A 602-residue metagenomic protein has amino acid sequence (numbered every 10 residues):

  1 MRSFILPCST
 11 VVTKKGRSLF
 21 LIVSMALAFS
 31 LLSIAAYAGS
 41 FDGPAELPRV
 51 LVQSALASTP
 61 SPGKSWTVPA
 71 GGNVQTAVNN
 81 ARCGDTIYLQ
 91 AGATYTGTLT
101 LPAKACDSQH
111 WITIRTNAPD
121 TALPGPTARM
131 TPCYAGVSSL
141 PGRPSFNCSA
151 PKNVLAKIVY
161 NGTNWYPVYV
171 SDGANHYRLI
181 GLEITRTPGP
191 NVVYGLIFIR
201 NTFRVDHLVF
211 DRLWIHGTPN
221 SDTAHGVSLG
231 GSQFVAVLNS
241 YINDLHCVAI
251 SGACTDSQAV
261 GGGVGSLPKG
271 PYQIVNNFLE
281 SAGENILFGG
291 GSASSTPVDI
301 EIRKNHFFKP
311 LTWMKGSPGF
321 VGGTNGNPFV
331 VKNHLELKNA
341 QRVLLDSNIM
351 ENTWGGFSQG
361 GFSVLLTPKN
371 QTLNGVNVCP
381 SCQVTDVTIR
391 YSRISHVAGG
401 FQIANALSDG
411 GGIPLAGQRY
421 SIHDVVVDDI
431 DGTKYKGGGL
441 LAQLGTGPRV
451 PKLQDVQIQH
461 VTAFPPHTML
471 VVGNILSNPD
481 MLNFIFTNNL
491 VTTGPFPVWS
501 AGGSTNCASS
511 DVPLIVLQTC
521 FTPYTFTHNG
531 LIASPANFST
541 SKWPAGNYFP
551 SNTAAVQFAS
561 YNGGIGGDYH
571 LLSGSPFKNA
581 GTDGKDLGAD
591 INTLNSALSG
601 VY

Functional and structural regions predicted by a protein language model:
M1-G16: N-terminal secretory signal peptides that target proteins for export/translocation
I22-S33: Bacterial N-terminal signal peptides
Y37-K64, A128-N153, N325, V330 (+2 more regions): Acidic, glycine- and Ser/Thr-rich low-complexity intrinsically disordered tracts in extracellular/secreted proteins
A55-T96, T100, N164-P167, S575 (+2 more regions): Acidic Gly/Asp/Thr-rich repetitive segments characteristic of extracellular carbohydrate-active and adhesion proteins
A70, A105-V193, R212, G217-P219: Right-handed parallel beta-helix/beta-spiral solenoid domain characteristic of secreted/periplasmic
A103-S108, Q518-C520: Short, conserved loop/helix-junction motifs that constitute active-site signature segments in enzyme catalytic cores
Q109-I112, L155-Y169, P190-N201, P219-G230 (+8 more regions): Extracellular beta-strand/beta-solenoid scaffold signature
W111, N175-R186, R204-G217, Q233-V248 (+12 more regions): Right-handed parallel beta-helix
